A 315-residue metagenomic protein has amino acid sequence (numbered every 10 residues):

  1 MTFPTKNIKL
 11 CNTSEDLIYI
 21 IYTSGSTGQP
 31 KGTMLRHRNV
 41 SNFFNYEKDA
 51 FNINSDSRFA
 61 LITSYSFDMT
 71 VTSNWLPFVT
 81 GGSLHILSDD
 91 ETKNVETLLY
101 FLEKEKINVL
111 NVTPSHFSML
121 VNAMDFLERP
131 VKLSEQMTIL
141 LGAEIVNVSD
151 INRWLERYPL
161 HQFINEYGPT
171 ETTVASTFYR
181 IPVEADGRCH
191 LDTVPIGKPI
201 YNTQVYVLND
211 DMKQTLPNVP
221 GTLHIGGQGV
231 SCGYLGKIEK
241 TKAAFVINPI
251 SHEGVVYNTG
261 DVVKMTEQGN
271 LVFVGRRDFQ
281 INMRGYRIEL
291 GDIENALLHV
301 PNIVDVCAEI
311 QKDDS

Functional and structural regions predicted by a protein language model:
M1-L10, V40, E156-N165, T177-S315: AMP-dependent adenylate-forming
F3, K31-A60, D68-N108: Conserved AMP-binding/adenylation subdomain of ANL enzymes
T5-Y22, I53-F59, Y65, Y201-T203 (+1 more regions): Conserved pre-ATP/AMP-binding loop-to-beta segment of ANL
K9, E96-L99, E128, N152 (+1 more regions): Short hydrophobic/charged patches on amphipathic alpha-helices used for structural packing and interfaces
L17, T63-F67, D90, T170 (+1 more regions): Conserved AMP-binding
I18, M34, R58-A60, S66 (+7 more regions): Short, well-ordered beta-strand segments
I20-T33: Conserved adenylation A10 loop of the ANL superfamily
V79-G82, I107-N111, V121-L191, P195 (+1 more regions): Gly/Ser/Thr-rich phosphate-binding loop
